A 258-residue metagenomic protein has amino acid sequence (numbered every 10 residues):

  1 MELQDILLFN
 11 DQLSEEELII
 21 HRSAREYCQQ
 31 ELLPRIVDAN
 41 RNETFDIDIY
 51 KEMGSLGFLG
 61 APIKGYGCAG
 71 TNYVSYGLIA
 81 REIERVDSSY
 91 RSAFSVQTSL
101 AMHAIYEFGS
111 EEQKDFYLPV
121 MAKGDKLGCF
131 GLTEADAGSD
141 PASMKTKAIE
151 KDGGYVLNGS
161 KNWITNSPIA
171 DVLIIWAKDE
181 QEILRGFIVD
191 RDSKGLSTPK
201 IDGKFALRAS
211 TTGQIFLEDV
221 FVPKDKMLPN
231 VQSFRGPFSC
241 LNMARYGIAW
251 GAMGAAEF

Functional and structural regions predicted by a protein language model:
M1-E31, D48-Y50, F58, Y66 (+5 more regions): Flavin-dependent oxidoreductase catalytic core characteristic of acyl-CoA dehydrogenase/oxidase-like enzymes
F9-I20, S197-F258: Glycine-rich beta->alpha junctions and the first turn(s) of the following alpha-helix
E17, C28, I79, S110 (+7 more regions): Buried hydrophobic positions in well-ordered alpha/beta secondary-structure cores of metabolic enzymes
K51, D140-N158: Cytochrome P450 C-terminal beta-domain/meander region
G54-D125, T165-V172: Internal helix-loop-helix
M121, D136-S139, W163-N166, K178 (+1 more regions): Short Gly/Pro-enriched turn/cap motifs at secondary-structure boundaries
G124-L132: A short, Trp-centered hydrophobic/proline-enriched beta-strand micro-motif
G154, N158-T198: A short core secondary-structure module
